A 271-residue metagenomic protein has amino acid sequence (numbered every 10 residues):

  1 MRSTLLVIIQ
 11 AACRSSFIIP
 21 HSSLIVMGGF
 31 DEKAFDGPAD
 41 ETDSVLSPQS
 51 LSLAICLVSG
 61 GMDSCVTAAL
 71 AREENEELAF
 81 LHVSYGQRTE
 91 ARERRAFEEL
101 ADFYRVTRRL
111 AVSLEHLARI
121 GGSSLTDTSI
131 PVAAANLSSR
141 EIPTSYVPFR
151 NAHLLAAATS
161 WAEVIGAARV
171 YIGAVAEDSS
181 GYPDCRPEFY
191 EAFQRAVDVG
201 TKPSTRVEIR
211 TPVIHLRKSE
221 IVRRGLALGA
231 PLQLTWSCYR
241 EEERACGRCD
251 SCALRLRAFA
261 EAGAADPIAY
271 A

Functional and structural regions predicted by a protein language model:
M1-I8: Extreme N-terminal basic, low-complexity initiation segments that serve as generic localization/processing leaders
S22, G28-V45, Q49-L228: ATP-dependent adenylation/nucleotidyltransferase module used to activate substrates
G61, A168, L254, P267-I268: AMP-forming adenylation/ATP pyrophosphatase catalytic core
G225-A227, L232-E241: Short, intrinsically disordered, charge-biased short linear motifs at domain edges
W236-R257: Local cysteine-cluster metal-coordination motifs and their immediate loop/turn environment, predominantly Fe-S cluster
E241-E242, A262-A271: Short cysteine/histidine-rich metal-coordination sites, predominantly Zn2+-binding motifs
